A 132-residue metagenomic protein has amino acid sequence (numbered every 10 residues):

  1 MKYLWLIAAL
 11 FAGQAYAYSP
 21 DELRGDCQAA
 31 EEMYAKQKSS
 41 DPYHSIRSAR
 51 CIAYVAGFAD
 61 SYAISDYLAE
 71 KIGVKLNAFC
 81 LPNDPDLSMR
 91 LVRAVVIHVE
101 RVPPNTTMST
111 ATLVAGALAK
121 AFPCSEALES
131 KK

Functional and structural regions predicted by a protein language model:
M1-A8: Sec-dependent signal peptide recognition, specifically the positively charged N-region followed immediately by
K2, L23, K75, V92 (+2 more regions): Signal peptide-directed secreted proteins
A12-Q14: N-terminal signal peptide c-region/cleavage motif recognized by signal peptidases
D21-A94: Short N-proximal segments of mature Sec-exported proteins
F58-A69, V102, T106, A121 (+1 more regions): Amphipathic alpha-helical interaction segments
S88-A115: Helix-rich interaction surfaces within compact, conserved domain-sized segments that mediate assembly or partner
T106-K132: C-terminal partner/receptor-binding element of secreted or periplasmic proteins
